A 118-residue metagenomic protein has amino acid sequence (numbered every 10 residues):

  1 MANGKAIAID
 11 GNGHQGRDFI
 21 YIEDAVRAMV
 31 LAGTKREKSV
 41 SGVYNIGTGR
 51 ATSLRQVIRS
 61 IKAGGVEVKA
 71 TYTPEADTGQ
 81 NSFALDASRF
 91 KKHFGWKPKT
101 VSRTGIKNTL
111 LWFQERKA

Functional and structural regions predicted by a protein language model:
M1-A118: C-terminal substrate-binding subdomain of Rossmann-fold SDR/epimerase-dehydratase oxidoreductases
